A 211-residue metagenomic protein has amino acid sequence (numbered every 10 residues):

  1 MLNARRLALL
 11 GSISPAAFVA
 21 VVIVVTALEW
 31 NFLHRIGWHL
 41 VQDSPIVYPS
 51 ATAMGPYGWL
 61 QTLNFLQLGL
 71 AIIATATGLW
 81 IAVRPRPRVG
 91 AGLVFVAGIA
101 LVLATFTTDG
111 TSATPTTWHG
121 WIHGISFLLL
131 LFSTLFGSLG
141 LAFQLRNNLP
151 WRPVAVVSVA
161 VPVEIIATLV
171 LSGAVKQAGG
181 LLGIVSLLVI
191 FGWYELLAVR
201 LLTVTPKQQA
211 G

Functional and structural regions predicted by a protein language model:
L2-Y48, T52-P206: Hydrophobic, aromatic-enriched alpha-helical segments typical of multi-pass transmembrane helices
K207-G211: Intrinsic disorder in cytosolic terminal tails and internal cytosolic loops of multi-pass membrane transporters
